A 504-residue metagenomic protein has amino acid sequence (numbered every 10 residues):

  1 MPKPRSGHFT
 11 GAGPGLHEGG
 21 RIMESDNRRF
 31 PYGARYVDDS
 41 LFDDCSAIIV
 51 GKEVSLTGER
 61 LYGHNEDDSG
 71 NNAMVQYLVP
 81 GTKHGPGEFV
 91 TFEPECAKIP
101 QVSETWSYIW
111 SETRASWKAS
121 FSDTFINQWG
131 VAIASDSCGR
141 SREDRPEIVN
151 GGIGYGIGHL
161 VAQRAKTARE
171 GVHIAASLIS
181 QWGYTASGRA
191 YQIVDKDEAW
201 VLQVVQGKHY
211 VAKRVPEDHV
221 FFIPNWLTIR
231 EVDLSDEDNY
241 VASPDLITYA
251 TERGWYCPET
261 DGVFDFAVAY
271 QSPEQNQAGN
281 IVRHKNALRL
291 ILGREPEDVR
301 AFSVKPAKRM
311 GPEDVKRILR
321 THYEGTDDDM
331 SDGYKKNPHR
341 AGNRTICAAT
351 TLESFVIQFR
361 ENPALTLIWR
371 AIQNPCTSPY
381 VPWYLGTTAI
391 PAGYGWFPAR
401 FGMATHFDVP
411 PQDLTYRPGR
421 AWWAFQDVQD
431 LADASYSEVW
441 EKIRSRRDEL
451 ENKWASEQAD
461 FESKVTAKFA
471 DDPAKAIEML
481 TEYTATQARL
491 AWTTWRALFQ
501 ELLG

Functional and structural regions predicted by a protein language model:
P2-H8, A12-P14: Low-complexity, intrinsically disordered Ser/Thr/Pro- and acidic-rich segments
G15-I22: Short, Lys/Arg-enriched N-terminal segments with co-localized hydrophobic residues within the first ~10-30 amino acids
S25-G154, I174-A307: A contiguous strand-loop segment
E147, I157-R164: Second-shell loop/turn segments in exported
R164-E170: Short, charged, surface-exposed loops that flank catalytic or proteolytic processing sites
H284, L288-P338, R344-A349: Accessory, solvent-exposed terminal regions and/or long lumenal/extracellular loops of proteins
K335-E462: Substrate-recognition/cap regions that form aromatic- and gly/pro-loop-enriched pockets for small-molecule ligands
V439-G504: Histidine-centered catalytic/metal-binding microenvironments
